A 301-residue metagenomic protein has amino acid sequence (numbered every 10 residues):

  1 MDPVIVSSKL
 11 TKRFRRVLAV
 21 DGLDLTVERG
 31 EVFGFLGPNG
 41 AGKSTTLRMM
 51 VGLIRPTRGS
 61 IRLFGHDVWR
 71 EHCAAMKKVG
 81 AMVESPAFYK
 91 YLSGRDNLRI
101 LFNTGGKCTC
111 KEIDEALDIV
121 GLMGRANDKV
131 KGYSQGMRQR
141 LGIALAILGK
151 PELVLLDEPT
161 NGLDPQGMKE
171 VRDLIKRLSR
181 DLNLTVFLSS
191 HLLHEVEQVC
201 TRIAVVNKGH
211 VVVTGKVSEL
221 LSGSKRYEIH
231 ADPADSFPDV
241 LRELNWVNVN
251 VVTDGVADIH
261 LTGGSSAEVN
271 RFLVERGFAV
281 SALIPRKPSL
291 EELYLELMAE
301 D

Functional and structural regions predicted by a protein language model:
D2-S7, K12-L188, L193-N207, V213: ABC transporter nucleotide-binding domains
S8-L10, V249-N250, L283: Generic beta-strand hydrophobic packing signal
G65, H72, G106, A231 (+2 more regions): Short loop or secondary-structure boundary microenvironments that flank and position key functional residues
I100, E115, D239, R271 (+1 more regions): Surface-exposed charge patches
R172-H260: ABC transporter nucleotide-binding domain
L261-D301: C-terminal coupling/interaction segments
